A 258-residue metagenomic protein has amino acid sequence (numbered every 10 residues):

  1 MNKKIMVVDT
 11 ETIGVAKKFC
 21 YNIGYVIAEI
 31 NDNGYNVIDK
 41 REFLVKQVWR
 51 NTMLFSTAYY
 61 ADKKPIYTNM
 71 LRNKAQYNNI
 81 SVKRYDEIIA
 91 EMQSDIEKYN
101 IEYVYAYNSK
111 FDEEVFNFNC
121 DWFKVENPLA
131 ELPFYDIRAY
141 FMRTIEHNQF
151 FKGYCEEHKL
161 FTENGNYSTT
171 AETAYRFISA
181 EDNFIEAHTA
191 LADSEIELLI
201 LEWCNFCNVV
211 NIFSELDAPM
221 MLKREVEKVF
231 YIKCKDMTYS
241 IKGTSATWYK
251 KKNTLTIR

Functional and structural regions predicted by a protein language model:
N2-E113, N117: Conserved non-catalytic scaffold segment of RNase H-like nuclease domains
T12-G14, A139, I196: Short, glycine/acidic-enriched loop or turn micro-motifs at the edges of active sites
V15-K17, M142, L199: Conserved protein kinase catalytic core
W49-R72, R138-A192: Active-site-proximal helix-loop-helix substrate-binding element of RNase H-like nuclease domains
A75-N79, F123-L129, E181-A187: Short, polar/flexible loop-turn hinges at active-site or ligand-entry regions and domain interfaces
Y99-K110, V115, C120, E156-K228: Acidic, Mg2+-coordinating catalytic module of metal-dependent nucleases/exonucleases that use a two-metal-ion mechanism
F111-Y135: Substrate-recognition/cap helix-loop segment adjacent to the acidic, metal-dependent catalytic center of Asp-based
E227-R258: Acidic, Ser/Thr-rich low-complexity intrinsically disordered segments
